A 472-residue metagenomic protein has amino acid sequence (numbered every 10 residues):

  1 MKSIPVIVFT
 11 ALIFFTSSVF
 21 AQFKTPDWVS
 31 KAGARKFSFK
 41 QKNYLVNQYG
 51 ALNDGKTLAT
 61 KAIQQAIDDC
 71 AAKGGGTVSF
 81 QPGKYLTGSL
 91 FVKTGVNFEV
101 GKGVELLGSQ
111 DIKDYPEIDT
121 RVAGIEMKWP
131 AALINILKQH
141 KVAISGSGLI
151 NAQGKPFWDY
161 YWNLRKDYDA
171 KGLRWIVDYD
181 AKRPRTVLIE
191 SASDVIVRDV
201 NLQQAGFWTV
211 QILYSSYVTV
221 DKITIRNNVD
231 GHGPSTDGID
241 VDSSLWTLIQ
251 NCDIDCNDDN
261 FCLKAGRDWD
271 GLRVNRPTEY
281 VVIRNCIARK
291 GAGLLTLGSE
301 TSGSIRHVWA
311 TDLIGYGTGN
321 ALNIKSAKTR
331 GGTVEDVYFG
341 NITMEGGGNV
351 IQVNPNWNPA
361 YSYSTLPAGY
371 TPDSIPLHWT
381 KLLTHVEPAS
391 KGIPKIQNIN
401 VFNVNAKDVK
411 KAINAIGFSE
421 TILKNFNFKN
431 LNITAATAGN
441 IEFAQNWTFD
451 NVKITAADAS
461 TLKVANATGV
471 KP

Functional and structural regions predicted by a protein language model:
K2-N97, G101-S191, I196-R198, Q203 (+8 more regions): Extracellular "leader-to-stem" segments immediately downstream of a signal peptide or signal-anchor in secreted/lumenal
T57-T60, P277, K395: Electropositive phosphate-/nucleotide-binding environments in soluble metabolic enzymes
G75-G76, L86-L90, S109-D111, P130-A131 (+15 more regions): Short glycine/acidic-rich loop motifs that flank beta-strands on beta-rich extracellular proteins
K84, Y214-S216, T224, A265-R267 (+3 more regions): Active-site-proximal loop/turn and secondary-structure-junction residues that shape catalytic pockets, frequently
L90-E99, L213, G303, G331: Short, surface-exposed basic-aromatic patches at helix termini and helix-loop junctions that form
K102-G103, H140-L149, S193-Q203, S216-V229 (+10 more regions): Right-handed parallel beta-helix
T301, A321-P472: Extracellular beta-rich repeat passengers
